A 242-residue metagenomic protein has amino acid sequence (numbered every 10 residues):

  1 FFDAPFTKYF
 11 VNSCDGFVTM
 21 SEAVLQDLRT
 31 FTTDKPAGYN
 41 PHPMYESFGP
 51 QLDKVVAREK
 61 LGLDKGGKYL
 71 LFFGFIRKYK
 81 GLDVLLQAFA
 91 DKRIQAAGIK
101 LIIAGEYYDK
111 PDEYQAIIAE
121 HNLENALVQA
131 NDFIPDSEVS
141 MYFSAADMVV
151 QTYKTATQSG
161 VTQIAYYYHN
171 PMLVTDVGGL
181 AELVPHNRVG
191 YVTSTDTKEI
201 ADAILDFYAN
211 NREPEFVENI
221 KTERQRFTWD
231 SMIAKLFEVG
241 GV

Functional and structural regions predicted by a protein language model:
F1-F17: Membrane-proximal helix-turn-helix segments that form the acceptor-binding/catalytic region of lipid-linked
N12-L52: Donor nucleotide-sugar binding/catalytic pocket of nucleotide-sugar-dependent glycosyltransferases
G49-L63: A short helix/loop element that forms part of the nucleotide-sugar donor recognition site in Leloir-type
D64-K80, L86-F89, L101-I102: Conserved donor-binding/catalytic core segment of Leloir-type glycosyltransferases
F73, G98-Q115, D132: Glycosyltransferase donor-sugar binding loop
Y114-S137: Nucleotide-activated donor-binding/catalytic signature segment of Leloir-type glycosyltransferases, i.e., the conserved
M141-T157, N170: Acidic donor-binding loop of glycosyltransferase active sites
H186-K198, D206-R212: Conserved acidic donor-binding segment of nucleotide-sugar-dependent glycosyltransferases
